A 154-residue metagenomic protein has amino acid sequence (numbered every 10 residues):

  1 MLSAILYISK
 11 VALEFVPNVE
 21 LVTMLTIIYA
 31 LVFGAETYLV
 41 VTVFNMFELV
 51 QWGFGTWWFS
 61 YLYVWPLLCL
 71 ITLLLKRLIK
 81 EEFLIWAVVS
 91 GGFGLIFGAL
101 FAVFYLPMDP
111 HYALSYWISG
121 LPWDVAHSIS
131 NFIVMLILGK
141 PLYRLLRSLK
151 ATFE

Functional and structural regions predicted by a protein language model:
M1-I28, V32, E36-V40: Hydrophobic transmembrane alpha-helices
Y7-E20, V43-L78: Interfacial aromatic-anchored transmembrane helix boundaries in multi-pass membrane proteins
T23, T37-N45, H127, V134-M135: Pore-lining transmembrane helices
M24-I27, L49-V50, C69, L73 (+2 more regions): Hydrophobic transmembrane alpha-helices of multi-pass small-molecule transporters
L31-G34, I71-I79, K140-R147: Structural signal for the C-terminal ends of transmembrane alpha-helices and the immediately following loop
Y38-L49, I85-G94: Central hydrophobic cores of alpha-helical transmembrane segments in multi-pass integral membrane proteins
W58-L62, K80-E154: Membrane-embedded alpha-helical hairpins and interfacial helices in multi-pass inner-membrane proteins
